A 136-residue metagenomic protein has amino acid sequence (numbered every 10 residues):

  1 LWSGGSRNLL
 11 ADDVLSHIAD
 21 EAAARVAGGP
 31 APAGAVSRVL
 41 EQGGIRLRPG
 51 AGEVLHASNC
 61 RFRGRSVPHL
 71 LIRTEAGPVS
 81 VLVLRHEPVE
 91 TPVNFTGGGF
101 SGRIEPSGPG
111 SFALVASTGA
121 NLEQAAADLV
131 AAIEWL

Functional and structural regions predicted by a protein language model:
L1-V79, P92-T96: Juxtamembrane extracytoplasmic segments of single-/few-pass membrane proteins
T74, T91-L136: A short, solvent-exposed beta-edge/loop patch
S80-E90: A short, surface-exposed beta-strand/turn
